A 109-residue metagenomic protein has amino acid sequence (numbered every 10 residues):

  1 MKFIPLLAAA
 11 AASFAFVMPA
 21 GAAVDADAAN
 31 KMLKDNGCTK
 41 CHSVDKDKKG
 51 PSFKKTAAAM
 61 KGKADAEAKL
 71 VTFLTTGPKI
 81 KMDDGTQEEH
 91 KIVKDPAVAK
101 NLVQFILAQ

Functional and structural regions predicted by a protein language model:
M1-A8: Bacterial N-terminal signal peptides that target proteins for export
A8-A15: Bacterial N-terminal signal peptides
F16-V24: Sec/Tat signal peptide C-region and signal peptidase I cleavage site
V24-V44: Sequence/structural segment immediately N-terminal to covalent heme-attachment motifs in c-type and related
K40, K49-M60, F73-I106: Axial heme c-ligation environment in periplasmic c-type cytochrome domains
D65: Acidic, glycine-rich flexible loop segments
